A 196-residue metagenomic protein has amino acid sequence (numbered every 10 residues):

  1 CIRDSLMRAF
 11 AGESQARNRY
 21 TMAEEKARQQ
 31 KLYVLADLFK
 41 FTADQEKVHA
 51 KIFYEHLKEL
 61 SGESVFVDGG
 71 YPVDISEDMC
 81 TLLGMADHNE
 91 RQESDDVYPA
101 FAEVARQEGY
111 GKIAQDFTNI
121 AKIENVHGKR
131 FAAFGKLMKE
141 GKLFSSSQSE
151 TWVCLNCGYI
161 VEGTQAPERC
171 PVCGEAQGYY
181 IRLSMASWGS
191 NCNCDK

Functional and structural regions predicted by a protein language model:
R3-K196: Non-heme di-metal
